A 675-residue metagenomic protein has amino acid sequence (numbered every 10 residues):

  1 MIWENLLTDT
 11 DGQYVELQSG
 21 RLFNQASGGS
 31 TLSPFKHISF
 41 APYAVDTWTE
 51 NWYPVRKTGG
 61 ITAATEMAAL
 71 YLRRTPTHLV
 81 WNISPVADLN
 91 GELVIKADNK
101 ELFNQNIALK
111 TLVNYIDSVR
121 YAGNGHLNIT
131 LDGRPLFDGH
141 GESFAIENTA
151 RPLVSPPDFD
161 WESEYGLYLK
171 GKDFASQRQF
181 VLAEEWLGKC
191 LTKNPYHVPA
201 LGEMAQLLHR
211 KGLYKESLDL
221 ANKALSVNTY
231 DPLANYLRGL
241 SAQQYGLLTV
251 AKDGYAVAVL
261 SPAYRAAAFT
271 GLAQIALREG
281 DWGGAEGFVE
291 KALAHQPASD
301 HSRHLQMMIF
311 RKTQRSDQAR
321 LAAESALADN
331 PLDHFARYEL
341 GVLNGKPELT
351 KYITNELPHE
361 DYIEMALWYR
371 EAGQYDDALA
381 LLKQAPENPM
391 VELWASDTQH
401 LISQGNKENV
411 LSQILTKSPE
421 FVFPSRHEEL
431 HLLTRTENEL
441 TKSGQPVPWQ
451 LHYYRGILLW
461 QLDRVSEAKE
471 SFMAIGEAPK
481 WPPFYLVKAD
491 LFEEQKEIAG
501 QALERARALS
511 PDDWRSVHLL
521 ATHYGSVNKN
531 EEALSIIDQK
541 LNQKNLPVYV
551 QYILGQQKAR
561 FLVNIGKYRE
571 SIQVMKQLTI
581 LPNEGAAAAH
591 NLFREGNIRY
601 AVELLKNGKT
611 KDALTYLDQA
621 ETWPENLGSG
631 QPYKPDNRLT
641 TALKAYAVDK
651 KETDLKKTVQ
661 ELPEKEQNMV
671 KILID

Functional and structural regions predicted by a protein language model:
M1-V45, Y53: A contiguous, surface-exposed recognition patch within enzymatic or periplasmic domains that forms
I61-E162, H334-G345, S403-L432: Long, contiguous interaction/recruitment modules in multidomain scaffold/adaptor proteins
S163, H197, D231, R265 (+12 more regions): Residue-level recognition of tetratricopeptide repeat
K172, Q206, L240, Q274 (+11 more regions): Residue-level recognition of tetratricopeptide repeat
K193, V227, S261, H295 (+11 more regions): Structural marker of alpha-solenoid helical repeat scaffolds
A200, A234, A268, S302 (+12 more regions): TPR alpha-solenoid repeat register
